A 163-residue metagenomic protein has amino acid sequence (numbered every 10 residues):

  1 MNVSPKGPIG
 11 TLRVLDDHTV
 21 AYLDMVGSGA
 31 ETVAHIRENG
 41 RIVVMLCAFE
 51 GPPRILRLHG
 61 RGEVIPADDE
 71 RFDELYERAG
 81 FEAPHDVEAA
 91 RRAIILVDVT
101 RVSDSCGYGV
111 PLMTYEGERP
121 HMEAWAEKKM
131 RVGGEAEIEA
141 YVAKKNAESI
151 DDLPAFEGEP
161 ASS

Functional and structural regions predicted by a protein language model:
M1-S163: Binding-site signature for planar aromatic cofactors or substrates
